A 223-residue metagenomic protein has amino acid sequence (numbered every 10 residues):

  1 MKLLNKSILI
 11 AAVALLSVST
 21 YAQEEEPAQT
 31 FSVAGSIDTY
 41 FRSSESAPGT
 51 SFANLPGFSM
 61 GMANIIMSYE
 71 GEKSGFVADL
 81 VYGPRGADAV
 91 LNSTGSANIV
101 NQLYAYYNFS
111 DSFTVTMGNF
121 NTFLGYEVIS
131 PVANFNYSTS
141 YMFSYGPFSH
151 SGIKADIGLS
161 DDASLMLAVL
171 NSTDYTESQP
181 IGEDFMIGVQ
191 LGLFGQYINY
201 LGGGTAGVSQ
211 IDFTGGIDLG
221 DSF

Functional and structural regions predicted by a protein language model:
M1-A28: Cleavable N-terminal export/targeting peptides
M1-N5, I153, I198: Generic cytosolic/nucleocytoplasmic N-terminal low-complexity/intrinsically disordered segments
L3, S36, G216-L219: Intrinsically disordered, low-complexity peptide-like regions
K6, L16-V18, D111, N171 (+1 more regions): Intrinsically disordered, low-complexity segments enriched in Ser/Pro/Gly/Ala and basic residues
E25-D174, I181-F185, L191-G195: Outer membrane beta-barrel
T173-T176, G204-A206: Short, small-residue-enriched loops and turns at beta-alpha junctions that line or gate enzyme active sites
G182-D184, V189-F223: Detector for outer-membrane/organellar transmembrane beta-barrel domains, recognizing the amphipathic beta-strand
